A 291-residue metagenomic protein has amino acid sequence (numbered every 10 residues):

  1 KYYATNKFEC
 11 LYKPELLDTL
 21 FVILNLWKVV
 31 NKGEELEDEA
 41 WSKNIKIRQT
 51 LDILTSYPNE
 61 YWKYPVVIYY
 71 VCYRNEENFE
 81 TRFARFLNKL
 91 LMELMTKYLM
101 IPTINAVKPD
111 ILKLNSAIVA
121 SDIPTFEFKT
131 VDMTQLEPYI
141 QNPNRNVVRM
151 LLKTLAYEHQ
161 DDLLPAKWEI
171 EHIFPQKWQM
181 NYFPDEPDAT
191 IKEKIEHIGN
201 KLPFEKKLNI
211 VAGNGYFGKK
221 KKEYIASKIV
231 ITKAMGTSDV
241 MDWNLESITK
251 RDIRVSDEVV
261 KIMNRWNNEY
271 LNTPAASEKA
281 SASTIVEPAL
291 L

Functional and structural regions predicted by a protein language model:
K1-L291: Flexible coil/loop and intrinsically disordered segments
